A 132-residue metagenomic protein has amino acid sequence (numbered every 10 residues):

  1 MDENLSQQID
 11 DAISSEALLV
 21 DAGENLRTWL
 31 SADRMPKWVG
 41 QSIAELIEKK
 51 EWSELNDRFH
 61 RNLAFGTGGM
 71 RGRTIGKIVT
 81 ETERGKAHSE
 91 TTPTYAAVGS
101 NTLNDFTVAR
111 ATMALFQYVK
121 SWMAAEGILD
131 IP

Functional and structural regions predicted by a protein language model:
Q8-P132: An N-terminal, well-structured beta->alpha segment
